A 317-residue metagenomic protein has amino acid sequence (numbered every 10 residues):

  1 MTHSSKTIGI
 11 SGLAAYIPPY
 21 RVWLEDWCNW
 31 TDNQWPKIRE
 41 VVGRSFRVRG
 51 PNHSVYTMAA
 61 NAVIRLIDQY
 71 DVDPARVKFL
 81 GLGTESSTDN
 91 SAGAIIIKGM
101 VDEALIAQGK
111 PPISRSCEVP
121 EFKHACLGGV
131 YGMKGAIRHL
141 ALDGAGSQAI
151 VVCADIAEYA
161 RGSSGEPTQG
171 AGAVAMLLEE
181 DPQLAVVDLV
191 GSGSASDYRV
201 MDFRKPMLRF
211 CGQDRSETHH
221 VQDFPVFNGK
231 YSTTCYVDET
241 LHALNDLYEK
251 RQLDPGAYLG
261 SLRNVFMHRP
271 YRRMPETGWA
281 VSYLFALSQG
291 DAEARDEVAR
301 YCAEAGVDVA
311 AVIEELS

Functional and structural regions predicted by a protein language model:
M1-H53, G165-D246, R251, V298: Condensing-enzyme catalytic core mediating Claisen C-C bond formation in acyl metabolism
T7-G9, F79, S147-V151: Short glycine-aspartate micro-motif
R21-V22, S91-A94, M133-K134, A160-E166 (+3 more regions): Short acidic, glycine/serine/threonine-rich loops at helix termini
K37-T57, S86-Q148, A154, L284-S317: Conserved catalytic cysteine-centered active-site region of acyl-thioester-dependent Claisen-condensing enzymes
A62-K78, A243-S261, V281-F285: Phosphate/pyrophosphate-binding loops at sites that engage ATP/ADP/AMP, CoA/4′-phosphopantetheine, polyphosphate
A141-M176, D181: Flexible, glycine-rich active-site loops centered on histidine and acidic residues that chelate a metal or position
G144, V152-C153, G191-K205, Q222-P225 (+3 more regions): Acyl-CoA/ACP chain-elongation machinery
S232, V237-E239, P255, S261-G278: Long, repeat-rich segments with strong aromatic
